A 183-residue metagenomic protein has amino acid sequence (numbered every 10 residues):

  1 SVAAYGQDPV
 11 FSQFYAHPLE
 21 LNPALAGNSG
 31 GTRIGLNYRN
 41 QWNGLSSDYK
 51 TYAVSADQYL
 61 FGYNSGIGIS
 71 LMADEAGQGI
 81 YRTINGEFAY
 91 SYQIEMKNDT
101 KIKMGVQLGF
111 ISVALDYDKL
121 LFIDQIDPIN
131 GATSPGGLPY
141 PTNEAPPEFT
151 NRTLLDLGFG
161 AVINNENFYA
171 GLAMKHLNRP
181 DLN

Functional and structural regions predicted by a protein language model:
V2-G6: Sec/Tat signal peptide C-region and signal peptidase I cleavage site
Q7-N183: Subset of outer-membrane beta-barrel
